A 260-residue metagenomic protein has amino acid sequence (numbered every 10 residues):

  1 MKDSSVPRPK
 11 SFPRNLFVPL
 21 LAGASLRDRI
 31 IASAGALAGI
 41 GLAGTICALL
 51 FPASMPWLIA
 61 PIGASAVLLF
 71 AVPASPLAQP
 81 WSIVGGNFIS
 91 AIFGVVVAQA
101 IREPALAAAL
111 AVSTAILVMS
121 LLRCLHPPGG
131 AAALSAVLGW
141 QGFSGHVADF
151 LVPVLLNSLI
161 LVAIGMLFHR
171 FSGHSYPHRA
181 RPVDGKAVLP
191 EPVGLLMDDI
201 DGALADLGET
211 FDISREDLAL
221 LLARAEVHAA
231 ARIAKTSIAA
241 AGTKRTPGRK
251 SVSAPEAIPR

Functional and structural regions predicted by a protein language model:
M1-I92, P104-A109, H146-L151, L155 (+2 more regions): Alpha-helical transmembrane segments and their membrane-interface boundaries that form or gate the permeation pathway
P9-P13, G130-S135: Peri-membrane helix termini and adjoining interfacial loops of integral membrane proteins
A66-L69, G94-A98, M119, A131-L138: Generic transmembrane alpha-helix signature in multi-pass membrane proteins, especially transporters/channels
P73-S82, M119-G130: Membrane-helix interface "capping/anchor" motifs
R102-P127: Internal alpha-helical transmembrane segments of multi-pass membrane proteins
L117-L125, L138, G142, S158-A163: Mid-bilayer segments of alpha-helical transmembrane spans in multi-pass integral membrane proteins that mediate
A133-F150: Transmembrane helix-loop junctions at the membrane interface of multipass transporters and ion channels
S172-V252, I258: Non-transmembrane accessory domains of multi-pass membrane transporters/channels
